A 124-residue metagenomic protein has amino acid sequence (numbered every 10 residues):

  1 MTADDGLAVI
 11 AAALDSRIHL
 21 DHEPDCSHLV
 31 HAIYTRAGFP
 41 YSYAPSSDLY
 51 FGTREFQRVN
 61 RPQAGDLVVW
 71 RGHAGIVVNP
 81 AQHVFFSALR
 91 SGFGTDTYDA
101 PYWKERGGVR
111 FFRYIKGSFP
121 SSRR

Functional and structural regions predicted by a protein language model:
A3-A64: Secreted/periplasmic proteins that engage bacterial cell-wall peptidoglycan
A11-L20, D48-Y50, R54-R58, V78-R124: Aromatic- and glycine-rich peptidoglycan recognition patches
V69-W70: A generic structural signal for residues embedded in beta-strands
A74-G75: A conserved glycine-rich beta-strand in the N-terminal activation segment of trypsin-fold
